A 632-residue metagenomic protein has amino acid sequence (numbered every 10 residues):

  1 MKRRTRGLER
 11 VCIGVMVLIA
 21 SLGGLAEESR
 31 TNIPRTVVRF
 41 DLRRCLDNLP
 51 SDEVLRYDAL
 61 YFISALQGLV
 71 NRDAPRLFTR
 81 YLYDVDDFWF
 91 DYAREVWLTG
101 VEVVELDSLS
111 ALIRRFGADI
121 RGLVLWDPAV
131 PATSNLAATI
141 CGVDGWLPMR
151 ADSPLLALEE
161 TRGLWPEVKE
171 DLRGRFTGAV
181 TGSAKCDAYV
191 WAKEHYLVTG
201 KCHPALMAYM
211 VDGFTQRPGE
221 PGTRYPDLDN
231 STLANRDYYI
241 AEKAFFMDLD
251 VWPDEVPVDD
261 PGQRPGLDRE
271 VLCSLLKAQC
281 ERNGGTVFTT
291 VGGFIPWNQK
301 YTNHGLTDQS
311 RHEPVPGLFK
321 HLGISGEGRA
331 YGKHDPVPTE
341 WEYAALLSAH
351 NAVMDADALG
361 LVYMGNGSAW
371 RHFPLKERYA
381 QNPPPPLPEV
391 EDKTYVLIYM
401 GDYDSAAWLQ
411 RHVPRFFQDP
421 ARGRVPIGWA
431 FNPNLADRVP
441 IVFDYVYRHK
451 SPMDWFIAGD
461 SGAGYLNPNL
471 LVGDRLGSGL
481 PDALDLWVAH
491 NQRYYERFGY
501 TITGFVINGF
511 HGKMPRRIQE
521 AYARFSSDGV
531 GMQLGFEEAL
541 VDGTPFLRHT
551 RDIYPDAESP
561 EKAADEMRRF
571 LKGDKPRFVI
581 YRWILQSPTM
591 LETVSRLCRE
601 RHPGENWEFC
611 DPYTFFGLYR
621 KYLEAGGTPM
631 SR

Functional and structural regions predicted by a protein language model:
K2-C12: Bacterial N-terminal signal peptides that target proteins for export
M16-G24: Hydrophobic h-region of N-terminal signal peptides that target proteins for export in Gram-negative bacteria
E28-S368: Preference for solvent-exposed, low-hydrophobicity sequence contexts
P265-Q299, V396, G401-Q410, P414-R424 (+2 more regions): Catalytic grooves of carbohydrate-active enzymes
A349-R378, T614-R632: A recurrent domain-boundary module in secreted/ectodomain proteins
G365-Y447: Active-site beta->alpha N-cap acidic-glycine motif
N432-R493, R497-Y500: Substrate-binding cleft of extracellular glycoside hydrolase catalytic domains
